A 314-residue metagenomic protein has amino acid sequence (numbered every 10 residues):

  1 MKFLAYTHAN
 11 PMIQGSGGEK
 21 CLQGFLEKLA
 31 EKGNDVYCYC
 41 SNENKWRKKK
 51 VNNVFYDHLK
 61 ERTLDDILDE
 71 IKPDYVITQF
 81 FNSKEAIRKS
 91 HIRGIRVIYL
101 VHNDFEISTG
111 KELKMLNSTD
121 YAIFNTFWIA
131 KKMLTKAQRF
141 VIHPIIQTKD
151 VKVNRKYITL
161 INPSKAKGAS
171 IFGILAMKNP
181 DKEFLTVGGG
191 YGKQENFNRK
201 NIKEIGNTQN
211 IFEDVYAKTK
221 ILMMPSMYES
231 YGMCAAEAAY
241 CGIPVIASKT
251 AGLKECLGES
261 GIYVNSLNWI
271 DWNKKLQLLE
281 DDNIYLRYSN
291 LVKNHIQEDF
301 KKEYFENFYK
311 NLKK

Functional and structural regions predicted by a protein language model:
G17, L267, N283-K313: A charged, aromatic-enriched C-terminal amphipathic alpha-helix characteristic of glycosyltransferases across folds
T78-S83, V101: Short His-centered aromatic/hydrophobic patch
S118-D150: Donor nucleotide-sugar binding/catalytic pocket of nucleotide-sugar-dependent glycosyltransferases
T148, V153-N196, E204: Conserved catalytic-core segment of nucleotide-activated headgroup transferases in glycan assembly
T208, D214-T219: Short alpha-helical donor nucleotide-sugar binding micro-motif in glycosyltransferases
M227: Aromatic "clamp/platform" in nucleotide-sugar-dependent glycosyltransferases that forms part of the donor/acceptor
P244-A247: Short hydrophobic beta-strand element within catalytic cores of glycosyltransferases and related nucleotide-activated
G261-W269, Q277-N283: Conserved acidic donor-binding segment of nucleotide-sugar-dependent glycosyltransferases
